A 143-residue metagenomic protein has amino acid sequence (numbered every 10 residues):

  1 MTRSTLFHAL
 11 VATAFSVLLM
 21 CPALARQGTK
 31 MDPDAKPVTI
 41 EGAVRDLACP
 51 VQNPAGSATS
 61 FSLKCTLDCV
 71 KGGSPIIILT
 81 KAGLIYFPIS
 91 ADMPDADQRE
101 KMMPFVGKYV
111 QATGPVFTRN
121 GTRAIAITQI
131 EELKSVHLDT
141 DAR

Functional and structural regions predicted by a protein language model:
M1-F7: Positively charged n-region of N-terminal signal peptides that target proteins for export
H8-P22: Bacterial N-terminal signal peptides
L24-R143: OB-fold and OB-like single-stranded nucleic-acid-recognition modules and their adjacent interaction interfaces
